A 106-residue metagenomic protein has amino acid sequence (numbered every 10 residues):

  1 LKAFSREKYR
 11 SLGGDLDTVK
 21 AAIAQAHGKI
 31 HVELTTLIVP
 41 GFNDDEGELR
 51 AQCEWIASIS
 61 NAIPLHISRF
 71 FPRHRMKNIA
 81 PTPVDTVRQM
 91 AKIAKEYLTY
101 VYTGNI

Functional and structural regions predicted by a protein language model:
L1-P81, M90: Conserved AdoMet/S-adenosylmethionine-binding subsite of the radical SAM
F71, I79-I106: A C-terminal junction/extension of Radical SAM enzymes
